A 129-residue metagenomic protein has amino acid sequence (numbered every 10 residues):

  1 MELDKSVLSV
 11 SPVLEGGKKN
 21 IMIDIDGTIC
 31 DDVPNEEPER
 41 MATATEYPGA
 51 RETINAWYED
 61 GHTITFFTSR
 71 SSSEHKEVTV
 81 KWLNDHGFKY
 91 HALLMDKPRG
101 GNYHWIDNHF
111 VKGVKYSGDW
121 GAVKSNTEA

Functional and structural regions predicted by a protein language model:
M1-A129: HAD-like aspartate-dependent phosphatase fold
